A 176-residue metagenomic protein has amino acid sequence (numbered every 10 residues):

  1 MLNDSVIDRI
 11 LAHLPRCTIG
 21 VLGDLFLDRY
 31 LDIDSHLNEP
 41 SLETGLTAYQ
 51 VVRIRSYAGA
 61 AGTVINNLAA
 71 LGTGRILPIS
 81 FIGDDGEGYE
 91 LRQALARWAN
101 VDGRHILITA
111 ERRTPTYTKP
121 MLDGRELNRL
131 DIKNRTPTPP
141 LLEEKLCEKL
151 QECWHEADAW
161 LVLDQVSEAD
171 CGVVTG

Functional and structural regions predicted by a protein language model:
M1-E39, E43-L46, Q50-G176: Ribokinase/PfkB-type carbohydrate-kinase core domain
